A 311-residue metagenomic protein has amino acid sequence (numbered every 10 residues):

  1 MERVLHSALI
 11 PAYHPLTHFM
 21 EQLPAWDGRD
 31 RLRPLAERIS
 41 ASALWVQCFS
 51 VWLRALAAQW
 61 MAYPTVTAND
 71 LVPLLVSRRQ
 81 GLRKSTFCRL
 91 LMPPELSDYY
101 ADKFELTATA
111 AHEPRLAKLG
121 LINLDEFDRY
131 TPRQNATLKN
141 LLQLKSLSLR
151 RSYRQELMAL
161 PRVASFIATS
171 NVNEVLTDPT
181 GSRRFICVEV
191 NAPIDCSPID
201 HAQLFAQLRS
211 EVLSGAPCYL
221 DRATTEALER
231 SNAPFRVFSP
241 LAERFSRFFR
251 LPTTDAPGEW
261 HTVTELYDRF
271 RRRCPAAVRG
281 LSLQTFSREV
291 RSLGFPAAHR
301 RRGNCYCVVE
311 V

Functional and structural regions predicted by a protein language model:
S7-A117: P-loop NTPase catalytic core of nucleic-acid-dependent motor ATPases
A111-A117, R151-T169: AAA+/SF3 P-loop NTPase mechanochemical coupling elements
L119-Q143, V175-G181: Conserved AAA+/SF3 P-loop NTPase catalytic/coupling segment centered on the Walker-B
N135-M158: Conserved catalytic/switch belt of AAA+ P-loop NTPases
N140-L141, N191, A202-G215: Conserved AAA+ ATPase "sensor/coupling" helix adjacent to the nucleotide-binding pocket
R154, A192-I199, A206, D255-V311: Positively charged interface segments
L176-D195: A short helix-turn-beta junction within AAA+ P-loop NTPase domains corresponding to the substrate/partner-engaging
S214-P257: Conserved alpha/beta core segments of nucleic-acid transaction machinery
